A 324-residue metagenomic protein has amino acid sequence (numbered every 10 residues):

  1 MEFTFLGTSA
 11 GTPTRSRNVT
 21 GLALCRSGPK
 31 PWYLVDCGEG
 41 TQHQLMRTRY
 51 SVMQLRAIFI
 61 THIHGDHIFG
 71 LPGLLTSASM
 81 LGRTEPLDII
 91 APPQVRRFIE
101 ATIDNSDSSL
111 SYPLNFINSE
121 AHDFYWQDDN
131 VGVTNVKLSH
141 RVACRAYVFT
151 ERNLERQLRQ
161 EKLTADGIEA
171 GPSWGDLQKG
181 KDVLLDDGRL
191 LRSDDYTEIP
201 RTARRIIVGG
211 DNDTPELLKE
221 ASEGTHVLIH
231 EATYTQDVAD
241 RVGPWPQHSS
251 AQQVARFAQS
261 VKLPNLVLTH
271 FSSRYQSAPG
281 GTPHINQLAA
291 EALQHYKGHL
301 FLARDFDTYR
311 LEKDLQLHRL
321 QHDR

Functional and structural regions predicted by a protein language model:
M1-Y50, T84-P86, Y147-F149, R156 (+2 more regions): Conserved beta-strand hairpin/beta-sheet module of binuclear metal-dependent hydrolase folds, prominently
T8-S9, E39-G40, I63, Q94 (+5 more regions): Active-site metal-binding loops of divalent metal-dependent hydrolases
T14-S16, D129-V208, N212-E220, V227-I229: Active-site-proximal loop/helix segment associated with metal-binding centers of metalloenzymes
E39-I90, N118-S119: Active-site metal-binding motif and surrounding structural segment of the metallo-beta-lactamase
G70-S77, T102, Q276-A290, K313: Metal-dependent catalytic neighborhoods of phosphoester/phosphodiester hydrolases
R83-L87, P92-N118: Active-site neighborhood of divalent metal-dependent phosphoester bond hydrolases
W126-N135, K313-R324: Short, surface-exposed amphipathic charged segments that create phosphate/polyanion-binding patches used for binding
Q178-F306: Cap/insert and terminal regions of metallo-dependent hydrolase folds
